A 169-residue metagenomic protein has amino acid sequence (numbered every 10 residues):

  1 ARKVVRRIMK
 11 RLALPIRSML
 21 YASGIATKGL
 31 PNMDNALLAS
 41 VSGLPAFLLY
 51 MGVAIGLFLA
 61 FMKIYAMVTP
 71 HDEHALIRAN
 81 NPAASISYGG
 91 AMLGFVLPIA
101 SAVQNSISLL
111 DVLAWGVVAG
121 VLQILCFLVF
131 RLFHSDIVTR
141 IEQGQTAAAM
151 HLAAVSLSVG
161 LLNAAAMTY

Functional and structural regions predicted by a protein language model:
A1-L12: Ser/Thr-rich, low-complexity intrinsically disordered segments
I16-S42: Short, strongly hydrophobic alpha-helical membrane anchors
S42-G56, L109-V121: Alpha-helical transmembrane segments
M62-L76, F127-R140: C-terminal ends of transmembrane helices
A84-A102: A generic, lipid-embedded transmembrane alpha helix
G120-L128, A153-L162: Mid-bilayer segments of alpha-helical transmembrane spans in multi-pass integral membrane proteins that mediate
D136-S156: Interfacial loop-to-transmembrane junctions
N163-Y169: Juxtamembrane boundary at the C-terminal end of a transmembrane helix
